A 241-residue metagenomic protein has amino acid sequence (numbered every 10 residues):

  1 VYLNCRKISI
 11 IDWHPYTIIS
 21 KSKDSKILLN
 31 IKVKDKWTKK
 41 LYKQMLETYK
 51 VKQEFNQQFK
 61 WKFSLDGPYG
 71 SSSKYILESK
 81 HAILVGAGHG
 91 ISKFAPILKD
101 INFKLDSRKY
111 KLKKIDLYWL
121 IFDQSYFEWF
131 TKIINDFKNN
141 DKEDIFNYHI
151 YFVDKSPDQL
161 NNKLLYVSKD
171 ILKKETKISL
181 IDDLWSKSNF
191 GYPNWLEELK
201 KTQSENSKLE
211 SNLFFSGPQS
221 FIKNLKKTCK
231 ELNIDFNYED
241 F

Functional and structural regions predicted by a protein language model:
V1-D24, I31-K32, A82-L84: Non-transmembrane accessory domains of multi-pass membrane transporters/channels
L3, P96-K99, K223, K227: A broad, structural surface signal
L3-R6, Y16-T17, G70-S73, K104-D106 (+1 more regions): Generic recognition of flexible, low-complexity loop/linker segments
D12, L29, K34-T38, K43-S64 (+3 more regions): Reductase modules of NAD(P)H-dependent flavoproteins
I18, I91-R108, K132: Histidine-anchored nucleotide/phosphate-binding helix
I76-S79: Short helix-loop-beta connector
